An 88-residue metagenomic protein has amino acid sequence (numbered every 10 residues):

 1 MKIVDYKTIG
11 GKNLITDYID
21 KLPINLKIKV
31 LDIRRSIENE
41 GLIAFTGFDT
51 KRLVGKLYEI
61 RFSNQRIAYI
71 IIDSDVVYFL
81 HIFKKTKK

Functional and structural regions predicted by a protein language model:
M1-V4, G55: Short, charged low-complexity linear motifs
I3-K12, D17, K21, K27-I28 (+1 more regions): Enriched for short, Lys/Arg-rich terminal
R34-R61: A short, surface-exposed loop/turn module that caps and links secondary-structure elements
